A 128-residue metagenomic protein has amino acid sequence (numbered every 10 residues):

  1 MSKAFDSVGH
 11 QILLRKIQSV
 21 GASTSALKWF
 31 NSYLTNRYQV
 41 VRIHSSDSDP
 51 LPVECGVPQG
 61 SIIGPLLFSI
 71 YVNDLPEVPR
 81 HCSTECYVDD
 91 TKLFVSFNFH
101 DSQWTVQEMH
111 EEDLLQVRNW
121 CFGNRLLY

Functional and structural regions predicted by a protein language model:
M1-Y128: Nucleotidyl polymerases of mobile genetic elements and RNA viruses
